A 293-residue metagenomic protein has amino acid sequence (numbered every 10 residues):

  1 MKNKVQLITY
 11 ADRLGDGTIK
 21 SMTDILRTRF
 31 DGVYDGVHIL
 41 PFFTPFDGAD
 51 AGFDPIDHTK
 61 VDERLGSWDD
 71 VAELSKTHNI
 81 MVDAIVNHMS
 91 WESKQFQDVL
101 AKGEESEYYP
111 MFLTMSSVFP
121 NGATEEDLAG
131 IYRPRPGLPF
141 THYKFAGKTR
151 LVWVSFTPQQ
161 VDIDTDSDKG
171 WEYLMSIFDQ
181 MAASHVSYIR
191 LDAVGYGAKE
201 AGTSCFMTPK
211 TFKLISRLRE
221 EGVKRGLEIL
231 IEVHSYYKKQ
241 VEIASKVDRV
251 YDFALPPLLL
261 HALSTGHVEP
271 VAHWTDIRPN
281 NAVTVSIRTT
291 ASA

Functional and structural regions predicted by a protein language model:
K2-E172, D179, A183, V194-L263: Acidic/aromatic-lined carbohydrate-recognition and catalytic surfaces of CAZymes acting on diverse glycans
G36-H38, R190, R288: Structural recognition of the beta-strand scaffold that forms the well-ordered cores of secreted hydrolase catalytic
V268-A293: Active-site-proximal substrate-binding groove within the catalytic cores of carbohydrate-active enzymes
